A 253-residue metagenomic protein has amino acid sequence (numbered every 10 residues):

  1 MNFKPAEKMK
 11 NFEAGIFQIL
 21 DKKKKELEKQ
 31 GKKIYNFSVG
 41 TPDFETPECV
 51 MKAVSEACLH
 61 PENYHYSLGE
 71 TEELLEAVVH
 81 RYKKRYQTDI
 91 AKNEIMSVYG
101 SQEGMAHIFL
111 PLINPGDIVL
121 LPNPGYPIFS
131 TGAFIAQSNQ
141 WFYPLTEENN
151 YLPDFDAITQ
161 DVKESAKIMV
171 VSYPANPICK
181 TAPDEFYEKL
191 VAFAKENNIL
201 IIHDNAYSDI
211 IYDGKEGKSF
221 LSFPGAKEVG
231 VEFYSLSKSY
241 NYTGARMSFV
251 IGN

Functional and structural regions predicted by a protein language model:
N2-G100, H107: N-terminal small-domain helix-loop-helix segment of the aminotransferase-like
L27-Q30, A136, E196-N197: Helix C-cap/helix->beta junction micro-motif
D89-I95, P115-I118, S165, K227-G230: Short acidic capping loops at alpha-helix termini that bridge into adjacent secondary structure
P111-A133: Conserved PLP-anchoring active-site segment centered on the Schiff-base-forming lysine
D117, S138, F193-L200, A226-E228: A short helix->loop->beta-strand "cap" motif at the edges of active sites that frequently abuts
E147-K218: Active-site phosphate-binding strand-loop segment of PLP-dependent enzymes
F223-N253: Active-site PLP attachment segment
